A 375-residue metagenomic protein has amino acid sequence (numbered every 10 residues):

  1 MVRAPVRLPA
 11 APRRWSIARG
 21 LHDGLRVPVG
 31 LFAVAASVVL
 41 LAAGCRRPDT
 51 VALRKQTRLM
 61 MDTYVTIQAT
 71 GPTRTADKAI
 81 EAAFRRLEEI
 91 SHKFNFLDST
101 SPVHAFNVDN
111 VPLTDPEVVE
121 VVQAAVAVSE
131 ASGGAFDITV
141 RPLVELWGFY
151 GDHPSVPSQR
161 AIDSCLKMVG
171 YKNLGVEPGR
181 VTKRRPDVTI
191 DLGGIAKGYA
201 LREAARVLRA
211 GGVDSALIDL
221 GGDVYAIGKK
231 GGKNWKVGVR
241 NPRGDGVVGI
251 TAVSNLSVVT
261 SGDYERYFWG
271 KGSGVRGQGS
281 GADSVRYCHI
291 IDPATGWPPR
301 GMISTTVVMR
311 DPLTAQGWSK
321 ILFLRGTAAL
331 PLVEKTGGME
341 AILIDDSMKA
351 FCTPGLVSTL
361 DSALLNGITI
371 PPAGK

Functional and structural regions predicted by a protein language model:
V2-R3, R7, G20, V27-K375: Mature catalytic core of soluble alpha/beta enzymes
